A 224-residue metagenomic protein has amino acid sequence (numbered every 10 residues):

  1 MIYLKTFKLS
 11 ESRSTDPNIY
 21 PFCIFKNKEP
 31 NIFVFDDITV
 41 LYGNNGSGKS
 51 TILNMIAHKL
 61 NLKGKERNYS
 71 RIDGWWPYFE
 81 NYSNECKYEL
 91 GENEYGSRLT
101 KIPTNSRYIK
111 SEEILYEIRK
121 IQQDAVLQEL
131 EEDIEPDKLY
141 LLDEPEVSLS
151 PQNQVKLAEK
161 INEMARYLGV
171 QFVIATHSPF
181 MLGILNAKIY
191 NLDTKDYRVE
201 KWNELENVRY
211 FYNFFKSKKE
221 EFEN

Functional and structural regions predicted by a protein language model:
M1-P30: N-terminal pre-Walker A segment at the start of P-loop NTPase domains
I2-S10, E94-S97, P103, R107 (+2 more regions): Extended helical coiled-coil dimerization/tether regions that scaffold and oligomerize large DNA-maintenance assemblies
N27-D36, D133-E135, R166: Phosphate-binding P-loop
D36-S70: Phosphate-binding glycine-rich loops of NTP-binding sites
L62-S97: Flexible phosphate/Mg2+-sensing switch loops adjacent to catalytic phosphate-binding sites
A125-L142, Q152-M164: GG-anchored amphipathic helix commonly corresponding to the ABC/SMC/Rad50 NBD signature/C-loop
E146-V147: Short loop immediately C-terminal to the Walker-B catalytic DE motif in ABC-type ATPase nucleotide-binding domains
Q152, K156-V173, H177-N224: C-terminal lobe/lid and adjacent interdomain/linker elements of RecA-like ASCE P-loop ATPase modules
